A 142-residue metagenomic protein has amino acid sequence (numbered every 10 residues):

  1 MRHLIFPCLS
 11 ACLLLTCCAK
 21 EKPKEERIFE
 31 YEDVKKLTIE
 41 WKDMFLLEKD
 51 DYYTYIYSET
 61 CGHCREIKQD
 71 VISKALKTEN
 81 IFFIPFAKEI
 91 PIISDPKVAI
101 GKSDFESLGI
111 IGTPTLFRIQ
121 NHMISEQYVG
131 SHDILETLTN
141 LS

Functional and structural regions predicted by a protein language model:
M1-L4: Positively charged n-region of N-terminal signal peptides that target proteins for export
F6-C12: Sec-dependent N-terminal signal peptides
L15-C17: C-terminal motif of bacterial Sec signal peptides marking the signal peptidase cleavage site
E21-K49: N-terminal leader/targeting and pre-domain segments
D43-N80: Local sequence-structure signature of Cys/Sec-based thiol-disulfide redox active-site neighborhoods
E79-A99: Thiol-based oxidoreductase modules, predominantly thioredoxin-like and allied folds used for disulfide exchange
K102-F117: Structural micro-motif
T115-S142: Non-catalytic, surface beta->alpha helical segment in thiol-disulfide oxidoreductase systems
